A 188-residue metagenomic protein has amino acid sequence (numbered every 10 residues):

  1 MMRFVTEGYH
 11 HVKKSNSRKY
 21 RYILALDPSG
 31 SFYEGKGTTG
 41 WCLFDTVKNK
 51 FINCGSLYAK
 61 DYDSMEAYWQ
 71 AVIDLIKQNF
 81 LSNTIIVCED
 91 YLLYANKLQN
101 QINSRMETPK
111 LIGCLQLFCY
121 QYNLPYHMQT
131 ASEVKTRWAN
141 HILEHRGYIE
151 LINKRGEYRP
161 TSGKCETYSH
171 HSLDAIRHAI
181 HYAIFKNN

Functional and structural regions predicted by a protein language model:
M2-N188: Phosphate- and other anionic-substrate recognition elements at nucleic-acid/protein interfaces
